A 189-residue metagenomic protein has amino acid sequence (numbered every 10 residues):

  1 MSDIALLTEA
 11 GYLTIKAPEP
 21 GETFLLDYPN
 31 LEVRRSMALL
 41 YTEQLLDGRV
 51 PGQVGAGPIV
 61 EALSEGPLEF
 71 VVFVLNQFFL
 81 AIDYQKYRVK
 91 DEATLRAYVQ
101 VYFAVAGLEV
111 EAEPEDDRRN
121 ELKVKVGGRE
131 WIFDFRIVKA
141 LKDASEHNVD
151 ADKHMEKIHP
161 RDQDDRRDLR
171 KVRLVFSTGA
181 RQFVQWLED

Functional and structural regions predicted by a protein language model:
M1-D162, S177, R181-D189: Extended alpha-helical interface modules used as scaffolds for assembling large macromolecular complexes
G128-E130, R167-R170: Short glycine-/polar-rich loops that comprise or flank the Walker A/P-loop and associated switch/sensor motifs
R170-S177: Extended hydrophobic secondary-structure segments that form protein cores and membrane-embedded regions
